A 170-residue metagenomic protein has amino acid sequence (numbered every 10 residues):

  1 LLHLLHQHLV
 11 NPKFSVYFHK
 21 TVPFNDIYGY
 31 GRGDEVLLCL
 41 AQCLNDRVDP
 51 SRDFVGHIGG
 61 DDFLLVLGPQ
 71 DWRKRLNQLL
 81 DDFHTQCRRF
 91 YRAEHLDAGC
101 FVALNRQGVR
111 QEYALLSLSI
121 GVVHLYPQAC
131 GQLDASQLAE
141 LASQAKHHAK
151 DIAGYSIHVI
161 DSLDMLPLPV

Functional and structural regions predicted by a protein language model:
L1-L9, Q144-D151, V159-V170: C-di-GMP signaling machinery
L1-V16, V22-N45, G56-G60, L64 (+3 more regions): Conserved long alpha-helical elements within nucleotide-processing catalytic cores of c-di-GMP signaling and class III
P12-V16, D53, L118, Y155: PAS-family sensory domain
D49-P50: Disulfide-braced loops of extracellular cysteine-rich modules
H57, Y91-Q144, S156-S162: A short glycine-enriched loop-to-beta-strand structural element that forms part of the catalytic core of nucleotide
D62, Y126, L163-P167: Short, internal active-site loops enriched in acidic
D62-D97: Short helix/loop segment flanking the catalytic signature motif in cyclic-nucleotide metabolism enzymes
